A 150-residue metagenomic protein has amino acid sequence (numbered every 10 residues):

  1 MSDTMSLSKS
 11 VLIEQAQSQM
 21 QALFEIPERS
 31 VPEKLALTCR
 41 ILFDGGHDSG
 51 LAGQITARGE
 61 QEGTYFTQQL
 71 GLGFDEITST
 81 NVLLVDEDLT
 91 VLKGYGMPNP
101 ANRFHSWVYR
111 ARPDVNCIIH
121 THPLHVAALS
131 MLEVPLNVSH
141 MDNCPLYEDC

Functional and structural regions predicted by a protein language model:
S2-C150: Glycine-rich flexible loops
